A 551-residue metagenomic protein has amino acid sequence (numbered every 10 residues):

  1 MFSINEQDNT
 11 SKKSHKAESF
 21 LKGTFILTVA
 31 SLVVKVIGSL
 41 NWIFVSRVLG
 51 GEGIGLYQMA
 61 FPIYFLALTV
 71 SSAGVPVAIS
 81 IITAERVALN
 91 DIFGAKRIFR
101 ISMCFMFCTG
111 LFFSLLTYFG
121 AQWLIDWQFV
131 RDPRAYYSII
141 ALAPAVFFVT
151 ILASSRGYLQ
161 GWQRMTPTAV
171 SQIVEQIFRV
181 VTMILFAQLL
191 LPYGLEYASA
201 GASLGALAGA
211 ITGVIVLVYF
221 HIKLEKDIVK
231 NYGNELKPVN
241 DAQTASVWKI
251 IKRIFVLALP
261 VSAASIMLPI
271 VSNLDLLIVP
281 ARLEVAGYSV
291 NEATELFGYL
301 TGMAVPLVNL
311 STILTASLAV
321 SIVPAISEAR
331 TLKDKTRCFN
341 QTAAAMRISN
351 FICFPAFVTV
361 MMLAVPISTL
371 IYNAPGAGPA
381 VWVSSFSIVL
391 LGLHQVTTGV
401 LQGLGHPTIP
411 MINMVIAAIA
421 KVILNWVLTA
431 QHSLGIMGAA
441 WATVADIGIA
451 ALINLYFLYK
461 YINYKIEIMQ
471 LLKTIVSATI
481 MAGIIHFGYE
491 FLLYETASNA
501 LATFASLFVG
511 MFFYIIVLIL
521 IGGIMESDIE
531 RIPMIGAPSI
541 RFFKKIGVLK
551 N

Functional and structural regions predicted by a protein language model:
M1-I37, F93, R97, N240-S265 (+2 more regions): N-terminal membrane topogenesis motif
F2-D8, F487-N551: Membrane-proximal transmembrane or re-entrant/amphipathic helices at the cytosolic face
F2-S3, S19-S80, E85, F107 (+5 more regions): Signature of the first transmembrane helix
A73-A88, V308-K333, T342, M346: Helix-loop junctions and terminal segments of transmembrane helices in multi-pass membrane transport/translocation
F112-R131, P355-N373: Short membrane-interface helical motifs at transmembrane helix boundaries in multi-pass membrane transporters
V130-S154, N373-T397: Alpha-helical transmembrane segments of multi-pass membrane proteins
V149-S171, F386-I416: Membrane-interface junctions at transmembrane-helix termini in multi-pass inner-membrane proteins
T166, I177-F220, T408, A418-L452 (+4 more regions): Membrane-interface helix-loop junctions in multi-pass transport and translocation proteins
